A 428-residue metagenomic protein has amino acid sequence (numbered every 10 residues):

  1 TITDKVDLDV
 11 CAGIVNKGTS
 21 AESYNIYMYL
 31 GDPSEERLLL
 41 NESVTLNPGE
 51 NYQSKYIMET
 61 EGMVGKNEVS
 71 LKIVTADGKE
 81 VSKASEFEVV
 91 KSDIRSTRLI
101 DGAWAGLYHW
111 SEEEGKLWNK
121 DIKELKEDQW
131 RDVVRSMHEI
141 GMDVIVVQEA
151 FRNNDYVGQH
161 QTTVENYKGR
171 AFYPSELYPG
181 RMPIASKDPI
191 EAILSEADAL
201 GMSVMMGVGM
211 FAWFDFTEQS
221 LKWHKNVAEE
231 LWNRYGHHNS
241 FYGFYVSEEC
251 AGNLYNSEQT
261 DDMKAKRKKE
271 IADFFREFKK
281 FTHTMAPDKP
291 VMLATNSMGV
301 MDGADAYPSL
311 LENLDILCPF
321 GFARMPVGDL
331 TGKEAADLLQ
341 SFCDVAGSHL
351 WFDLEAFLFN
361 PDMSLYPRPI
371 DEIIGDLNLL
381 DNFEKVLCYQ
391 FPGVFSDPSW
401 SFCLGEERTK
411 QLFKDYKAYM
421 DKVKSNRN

Functional and structural regions predicted by a protein language model:
E59-V64: Short, surface-exposed loop/turn segments at beta-strand-coil junctions that are enriched for proline with nearby
E88-I122: An acidic-aromatic substrate-binding cleft motif
A103, I122-D155, E312-L317, L380-V386: Catalytic domains of carbohydrate-active enzymes, especially glycoside hydrolases
K126, V133-S136, I184-L200, T217-G243 (+2 more regions): An active-site-proximal structural segment forming one wall of the substrate-binding cleft that immediately precedes
I140-I184: Aromatic-lined carbohydrate-binding/catalytic grooves of carbohydrate-active enzymes
I145, Y242, G321-G328, A346-R427: Substrate-binding cleft of secreted/luminal carbohydrate-active enzymes
M202-L221, G243-E249, F274-A304, P319 (+2 more regions): Aromatic-lined carbohydrate-recognition surfaces of secreted/lumenal glycan-active proteins
G209-D215, V227-A265, L387: Active-site groove signature of glycoside hydrolases
